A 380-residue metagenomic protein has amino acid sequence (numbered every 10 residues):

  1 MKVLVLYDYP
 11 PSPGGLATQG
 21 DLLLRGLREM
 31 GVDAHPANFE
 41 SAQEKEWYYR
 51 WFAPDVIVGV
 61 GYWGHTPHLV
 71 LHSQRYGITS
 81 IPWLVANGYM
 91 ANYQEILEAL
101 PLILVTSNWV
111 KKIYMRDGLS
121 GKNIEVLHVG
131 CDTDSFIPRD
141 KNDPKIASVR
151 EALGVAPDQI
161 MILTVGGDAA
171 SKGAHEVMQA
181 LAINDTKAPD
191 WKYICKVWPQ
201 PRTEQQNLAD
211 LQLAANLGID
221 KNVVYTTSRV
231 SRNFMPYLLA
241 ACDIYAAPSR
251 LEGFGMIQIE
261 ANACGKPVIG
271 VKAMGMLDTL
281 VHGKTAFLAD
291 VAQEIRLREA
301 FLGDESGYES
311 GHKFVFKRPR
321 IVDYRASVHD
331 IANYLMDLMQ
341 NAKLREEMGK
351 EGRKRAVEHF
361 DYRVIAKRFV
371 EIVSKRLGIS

Functional and structural regions predicted by a protein language model:
W109, G130: Carbohydrate-associated surface elements
I137-V155: A short helix/loop element that forms part of the nucleotide-sugar donor recognition site in Leloir-type
A156-K172, M178-L181, I194, P319: Conserved donor-binding/catalytic core segment of Leloir-type glycosyltransferases
N207-V230: Nucleotide-activated donor-binding/catalytic signature segment of Leloir-type glycosyltransferases, i.e., the conserved
Y237-C242: Short alpha-helical donor nucleotide-sugar binding micro-motif in glycosyltransferases
R250: Aromatic "clamp/platform" in nucleotide-sugar-dependent glycosyltransferases that forms part of the donor/acceptor
P267-G270, L280, F287-A289: Short hydrophobic beta-strand element within catalytic cores of glycosyltransferases and related nucleotide-activated
F316-P319, D330, M336-D337, L344-E358: A short, well-ordered alpha-helix in the C-terminal region of glycosyltransferases
